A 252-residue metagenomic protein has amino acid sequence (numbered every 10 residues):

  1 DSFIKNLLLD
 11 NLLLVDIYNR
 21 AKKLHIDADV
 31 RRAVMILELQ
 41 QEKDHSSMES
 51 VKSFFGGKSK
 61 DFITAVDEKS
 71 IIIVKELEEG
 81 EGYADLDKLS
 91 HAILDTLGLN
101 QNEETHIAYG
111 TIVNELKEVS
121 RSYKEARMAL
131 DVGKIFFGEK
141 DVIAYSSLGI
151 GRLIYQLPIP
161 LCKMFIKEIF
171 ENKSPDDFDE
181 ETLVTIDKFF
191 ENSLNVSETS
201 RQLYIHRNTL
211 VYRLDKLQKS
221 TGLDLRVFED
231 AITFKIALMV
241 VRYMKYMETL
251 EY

Functional and structural regions predicted by a protein language model:
D1-S2: Signal-transmission linkers at sensory-effector interfaces
N6, D10-Y252: Cytosolic nucleotide-utilizing catalytic cores of signal-transduction proteins
